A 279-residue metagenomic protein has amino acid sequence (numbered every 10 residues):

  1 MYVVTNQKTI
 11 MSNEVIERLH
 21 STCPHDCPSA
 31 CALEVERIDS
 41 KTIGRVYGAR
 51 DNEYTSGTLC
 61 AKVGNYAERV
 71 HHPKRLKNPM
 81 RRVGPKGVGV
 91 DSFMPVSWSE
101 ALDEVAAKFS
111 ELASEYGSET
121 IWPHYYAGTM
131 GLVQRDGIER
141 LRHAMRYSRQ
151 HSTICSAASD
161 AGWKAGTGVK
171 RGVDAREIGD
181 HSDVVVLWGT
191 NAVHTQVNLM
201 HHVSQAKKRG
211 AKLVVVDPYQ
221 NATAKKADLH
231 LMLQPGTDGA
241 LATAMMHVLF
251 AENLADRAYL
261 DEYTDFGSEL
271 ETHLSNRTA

Functional and structural regions predicted by a protein language model:
Y2-L254, F266, L270: N-terminal export/assembly segments and adjacent metallocofactor-ligating motifs of anaerobic energy-metabolism
N253-A279: Internal, active-site/partner-interface "lid" segment
